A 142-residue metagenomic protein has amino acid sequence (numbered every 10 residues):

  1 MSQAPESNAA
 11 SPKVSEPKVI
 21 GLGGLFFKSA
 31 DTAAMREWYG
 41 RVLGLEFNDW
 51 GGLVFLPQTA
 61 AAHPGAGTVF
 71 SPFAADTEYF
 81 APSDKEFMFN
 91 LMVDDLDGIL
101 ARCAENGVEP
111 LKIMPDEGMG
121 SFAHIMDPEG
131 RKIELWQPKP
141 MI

Functional and structural regions predicted by a protein language model:
M1-G21, W50, L100-I142: Vicinal oxygen chelate
S2-A9, G44-K85, I125-P128, K132-K139: Conserved short beta-strand elements that form part of the metal-binding/catalytic scaffold of enzyme active sites
V14-I20, F26-F70, E105: Core segments of cupin and vicinal oxygen chelate
L22-A30, Q58, A75-A104, S121-M126 (+1 more regions): Vicinal oxygen chelate
L43-E46, L91-M92, K112-P115: Short linear motifs in intrinsically disordered
